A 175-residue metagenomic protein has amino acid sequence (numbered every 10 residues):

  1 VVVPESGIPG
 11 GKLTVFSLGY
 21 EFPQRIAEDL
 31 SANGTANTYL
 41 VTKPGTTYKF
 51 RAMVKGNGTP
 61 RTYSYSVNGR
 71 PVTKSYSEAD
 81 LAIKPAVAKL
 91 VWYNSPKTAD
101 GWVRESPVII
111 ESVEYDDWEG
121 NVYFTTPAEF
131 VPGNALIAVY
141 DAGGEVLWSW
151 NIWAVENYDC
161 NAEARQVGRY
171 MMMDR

Functional and structural regions predicted by a protein language model:
V1-I109, R165-R175: Solvent-exposed, low-complexity, repeat-rich "mucin-like" stalks and linkers
V113-G120, A164-V167: Short, ordered beta-strand-loop transition motifs
D117-P132: Extracellular/luminal low-complexity segments enriched in Ser/Thr/Pro
F130-V131, D159-M171: Extracellular/periplasmic catalytic domains that process cell-envelope and extracellular macromolecules
V131-A142: A short beta-strand micro-motif common to beta-rich folds, especially ectodomain repeats
L136-A138, N151-W153, M171-M173: Residues within well-ordered beta-strands of beta-sheet-rich folds
G143-S149: Short, exposed coil/turn segments at beta-strand boundaries within extracellular/luminal domains
N151-N161: Short beta-strand edge segments in extracellular beta-sheet folds
